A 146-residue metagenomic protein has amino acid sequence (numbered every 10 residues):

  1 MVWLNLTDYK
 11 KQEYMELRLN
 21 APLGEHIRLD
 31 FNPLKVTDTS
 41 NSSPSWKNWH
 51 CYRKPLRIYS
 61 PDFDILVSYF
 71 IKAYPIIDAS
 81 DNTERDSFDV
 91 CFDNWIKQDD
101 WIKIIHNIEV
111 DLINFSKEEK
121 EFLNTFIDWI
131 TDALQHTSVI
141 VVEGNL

Functional and structural regions predicted by a protein language model:
M1-H136, N145-L146: Acidic (Asp/Glu-rich) sequence patches and key acidic residues that form negatively charged surfaces used
I140: Conserved GNAT acetyl-CoA-binding A-motif
